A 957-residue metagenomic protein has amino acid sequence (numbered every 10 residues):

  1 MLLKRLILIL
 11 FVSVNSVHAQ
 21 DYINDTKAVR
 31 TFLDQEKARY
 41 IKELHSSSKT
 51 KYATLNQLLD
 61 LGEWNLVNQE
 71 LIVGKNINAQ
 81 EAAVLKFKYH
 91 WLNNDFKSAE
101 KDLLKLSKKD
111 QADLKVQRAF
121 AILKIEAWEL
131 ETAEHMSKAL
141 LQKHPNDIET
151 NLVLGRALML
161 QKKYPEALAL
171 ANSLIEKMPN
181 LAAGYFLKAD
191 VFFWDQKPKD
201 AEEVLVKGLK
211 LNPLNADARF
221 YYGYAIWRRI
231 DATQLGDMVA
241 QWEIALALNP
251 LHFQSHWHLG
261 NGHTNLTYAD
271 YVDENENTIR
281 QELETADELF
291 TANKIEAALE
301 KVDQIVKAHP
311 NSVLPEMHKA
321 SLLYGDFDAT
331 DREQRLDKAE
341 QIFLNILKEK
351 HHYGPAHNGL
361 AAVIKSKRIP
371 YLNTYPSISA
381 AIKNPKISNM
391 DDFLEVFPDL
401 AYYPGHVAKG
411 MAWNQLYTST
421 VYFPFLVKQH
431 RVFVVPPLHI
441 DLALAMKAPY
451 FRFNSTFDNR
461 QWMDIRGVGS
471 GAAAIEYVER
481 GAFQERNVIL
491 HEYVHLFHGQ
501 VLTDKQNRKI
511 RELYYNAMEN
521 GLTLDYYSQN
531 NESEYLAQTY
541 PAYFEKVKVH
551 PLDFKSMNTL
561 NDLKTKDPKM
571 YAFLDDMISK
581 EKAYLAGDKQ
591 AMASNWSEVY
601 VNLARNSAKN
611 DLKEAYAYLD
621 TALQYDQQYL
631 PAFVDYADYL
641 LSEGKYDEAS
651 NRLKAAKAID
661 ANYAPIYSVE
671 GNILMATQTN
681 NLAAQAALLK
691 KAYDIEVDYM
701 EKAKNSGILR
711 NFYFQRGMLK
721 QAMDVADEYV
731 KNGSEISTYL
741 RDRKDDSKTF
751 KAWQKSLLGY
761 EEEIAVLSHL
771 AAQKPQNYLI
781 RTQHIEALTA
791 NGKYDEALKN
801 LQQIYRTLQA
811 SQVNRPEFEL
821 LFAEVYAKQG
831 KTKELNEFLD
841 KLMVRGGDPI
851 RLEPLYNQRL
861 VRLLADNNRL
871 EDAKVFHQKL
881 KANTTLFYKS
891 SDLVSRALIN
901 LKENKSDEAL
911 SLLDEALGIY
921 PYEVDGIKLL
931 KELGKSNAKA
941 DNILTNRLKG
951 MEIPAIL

Functional and structural regions predicted by a protein language model:
S48, Q80-E81, L114-K115, I148-E149 (+18 more regions): Helix-start (N-cap) detector for alpha-helical repeat units in TPR-like alpha-solenoids, especially tetratricopeptide
N56, K88, I122, R156 (+16 more regions): Residue-level recognition of tetratricopeptide repeat
D60, L92-N93, E126-A127, L160-Q161 (+15 more regions): Register position in tetratricopeptide repeats
I77-A79, Q111, P145, P179 (+16 more regions): Short coil turns that delineate tetratricopeptide repeat
L85, A119, V153, L187 (+14 more regions): Canonical tetratricopeptide repeat
D287, Y514-S594, E598, R605: Metalloprotease/metallohydrolase-associated module, dominated by Zn2+-dependent proteases
R335, K365-E519, D553-S556: Acidic/His-rich structured neighborhood in mature extracellular/periplasmic domains
